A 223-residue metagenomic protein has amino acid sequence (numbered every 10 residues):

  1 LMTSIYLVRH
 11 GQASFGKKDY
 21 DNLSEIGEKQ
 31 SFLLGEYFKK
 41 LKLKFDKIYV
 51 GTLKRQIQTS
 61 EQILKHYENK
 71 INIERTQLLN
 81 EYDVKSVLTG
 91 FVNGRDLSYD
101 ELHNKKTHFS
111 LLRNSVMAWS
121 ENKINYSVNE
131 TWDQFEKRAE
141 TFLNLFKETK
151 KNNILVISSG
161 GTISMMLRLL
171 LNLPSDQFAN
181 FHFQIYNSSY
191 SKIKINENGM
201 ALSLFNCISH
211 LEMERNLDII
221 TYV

Functional and structural regions predicted by a protein language model:
I5, G11-Q62, E130-A139: Loop-to-helix element that buttresses phosphate recognition and phosphoryl-transfer chemistry
I5, N152-S158: Generic beta-sheet signal
G11, G160, N206-I208: Active-site metal-binding loops of divalent metal-dependent hydrolases
G35-R113: Phosphate-coordination/substrate-recognition cap region in phosphate-metabolizing enzymes
L41-K44, F146-N152: Glycine-rich phosphate-binding loop signature in dinucleotide/nucleotide-binding domains
N69, N80-K105, D133, E148-N153 (+1 more regions): Acidic, low-complexity terminal tails and accessory targeting/binding regions of phosphate-metabolizing enzymes
Y99-Q134: Short glycine/proline- and acidic residue-enriched helix-loop micro-motifs that form flexible lids or anion-recognition
